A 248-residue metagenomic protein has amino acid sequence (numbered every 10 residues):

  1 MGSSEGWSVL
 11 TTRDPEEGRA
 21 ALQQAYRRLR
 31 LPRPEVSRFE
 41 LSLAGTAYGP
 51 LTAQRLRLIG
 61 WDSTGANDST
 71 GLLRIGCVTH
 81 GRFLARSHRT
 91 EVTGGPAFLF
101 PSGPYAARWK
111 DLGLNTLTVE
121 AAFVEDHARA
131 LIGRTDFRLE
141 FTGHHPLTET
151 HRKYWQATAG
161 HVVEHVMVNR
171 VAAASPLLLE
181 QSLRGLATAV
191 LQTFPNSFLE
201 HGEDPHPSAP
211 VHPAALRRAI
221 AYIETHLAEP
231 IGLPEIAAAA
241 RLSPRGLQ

Functional and structural regions predicted by a protein language model:
M1-G71, G76-C77: N-terminal low-complexity or simple alpha-helical regulatory segments that function as activation/interaction modules
M1-P32, L84-L227, G232-P234, A238-P244: Alpha-helical bundle regulatory/interaction domains
G60, T79-G81, A121-F123: Non-catalytic surface loops within mature trypsin-like serine protease
G65-E91, L99: Glycine-rich active-site/cofactor-binding loop and its immediate structural neighborhood
